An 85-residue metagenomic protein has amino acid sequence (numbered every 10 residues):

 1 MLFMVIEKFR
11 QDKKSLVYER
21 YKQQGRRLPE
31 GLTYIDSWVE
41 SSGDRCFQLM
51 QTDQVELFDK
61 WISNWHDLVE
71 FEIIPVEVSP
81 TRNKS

Functional and structural regions predicted by a protein language model:
M1-I35, V39-R45, D53-L57, E77-S85: Short S/T/G/P-rich N-terminal loop/turn motif that feeds into the first structured element of a domain
Q48: Extracellular/luminal beta-rich ligand-recognition and adhesion surfaces characterized by aromatic-Gly/Pro-enriched
I62: Short, flexible helix/strand-to-coil boundary loops that buttress conserved ligand/catalytic motifs in alpha/beta
W65-E72: A common structural junction motif
